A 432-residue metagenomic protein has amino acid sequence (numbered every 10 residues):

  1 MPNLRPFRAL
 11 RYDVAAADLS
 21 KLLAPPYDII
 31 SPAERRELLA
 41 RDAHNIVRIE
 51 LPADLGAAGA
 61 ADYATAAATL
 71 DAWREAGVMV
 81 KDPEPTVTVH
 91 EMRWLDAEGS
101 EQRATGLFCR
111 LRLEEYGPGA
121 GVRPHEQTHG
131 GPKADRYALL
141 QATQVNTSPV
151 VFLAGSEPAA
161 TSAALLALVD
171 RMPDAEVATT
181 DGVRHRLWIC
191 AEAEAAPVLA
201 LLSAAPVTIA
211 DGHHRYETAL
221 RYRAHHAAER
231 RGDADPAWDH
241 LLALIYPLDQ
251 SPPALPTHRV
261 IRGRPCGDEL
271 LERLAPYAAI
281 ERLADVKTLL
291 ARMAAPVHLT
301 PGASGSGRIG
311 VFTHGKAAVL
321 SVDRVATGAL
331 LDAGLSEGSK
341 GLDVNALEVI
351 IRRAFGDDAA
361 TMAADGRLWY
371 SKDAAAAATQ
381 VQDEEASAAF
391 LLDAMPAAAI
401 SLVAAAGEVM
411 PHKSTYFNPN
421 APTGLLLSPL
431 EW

Functional and structural regions predicted by a protein language model:
M1-W432: Surface-exposed, charge/polar-rich loops and edge strands
